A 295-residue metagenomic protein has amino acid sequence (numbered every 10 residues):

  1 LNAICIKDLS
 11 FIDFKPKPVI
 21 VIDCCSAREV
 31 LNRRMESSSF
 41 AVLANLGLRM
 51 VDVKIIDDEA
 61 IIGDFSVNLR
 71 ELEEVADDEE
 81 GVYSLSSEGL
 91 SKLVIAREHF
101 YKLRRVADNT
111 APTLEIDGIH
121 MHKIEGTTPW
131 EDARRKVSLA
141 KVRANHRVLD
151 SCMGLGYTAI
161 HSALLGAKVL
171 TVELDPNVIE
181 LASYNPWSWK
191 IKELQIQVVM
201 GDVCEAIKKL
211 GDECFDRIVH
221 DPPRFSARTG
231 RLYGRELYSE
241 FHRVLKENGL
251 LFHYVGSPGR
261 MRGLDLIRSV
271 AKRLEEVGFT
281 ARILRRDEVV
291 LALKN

Functional and structural regions predicted by a protein language model:
N2-A107: N-terminal auxiliary segments of SAM/dcSAM-dependent transferases
P129, G154-L155: Conserved SAM/SAH-binding loop
R143-G154, L170: Conserved class I S-adenosyl-L-methionine
L155-A167: Conserved SAM-binding loop of SAM-dependent methyltransferases across substrates and taxa, primarily the Class I
L174-D212: S-adenosyl-L-methionine
Y233-E247: A short glycine-rich, Lys/Arg-flanked "PGG" loop and its adjoining helix->strand segment in the class I
N248-V255: Conserved beta-strand signature within the Rossmann-like core of class I S-adenosyl-L-methionine
S257-N295: Class I S-adenosyl-L-methionine
